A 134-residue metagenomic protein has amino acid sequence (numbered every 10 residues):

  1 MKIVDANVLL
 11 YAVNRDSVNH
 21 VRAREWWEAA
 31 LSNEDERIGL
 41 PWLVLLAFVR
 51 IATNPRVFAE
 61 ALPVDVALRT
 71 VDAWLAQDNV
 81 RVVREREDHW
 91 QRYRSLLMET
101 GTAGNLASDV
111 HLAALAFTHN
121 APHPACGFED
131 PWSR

Functional and structural regions predicted by a protein language model:
M1-I3, N7-L40, P55-R69: Short, well-structured N-terminal submotif of metal-dependent ribonuclease cores
A6, W42, L106-V110: Conserved glycosyltransferase catalytic-site signature
V18, D35, V57, A76-V80 (+2 more regions): Generic structural signal for secondary-structure transition and capping sites
G39-L43, A125-G127: Short beta-strand segments at enzyme active-site cores
T53-R81, E87-M98: Active-site-proximal, substrate-binding regions of enzyme catalytic domains and RNA-binding/basic surfaces
N79-C126: Active-site neighborhoods of divalent-metal-dependent phosphate/nucleic-acid chemistry enzymes
F128-R134: Short loop/helix-cap segments at secondary-structure boundaries that form the rim of catalytic
